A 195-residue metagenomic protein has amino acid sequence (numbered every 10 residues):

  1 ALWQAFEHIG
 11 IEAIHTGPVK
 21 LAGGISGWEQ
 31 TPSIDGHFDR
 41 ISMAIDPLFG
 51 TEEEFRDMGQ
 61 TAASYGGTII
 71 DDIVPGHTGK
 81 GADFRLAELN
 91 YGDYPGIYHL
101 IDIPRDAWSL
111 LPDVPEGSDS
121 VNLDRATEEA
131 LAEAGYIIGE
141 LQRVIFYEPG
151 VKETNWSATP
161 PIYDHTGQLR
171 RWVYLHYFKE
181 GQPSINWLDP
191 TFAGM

Functional and structural regions predicted by a protein language model:
A1-M195: Acidic/aromatic-lined carbohydrate-recognition and catalytic surfaces of CAZymes acting on diverse glycans
